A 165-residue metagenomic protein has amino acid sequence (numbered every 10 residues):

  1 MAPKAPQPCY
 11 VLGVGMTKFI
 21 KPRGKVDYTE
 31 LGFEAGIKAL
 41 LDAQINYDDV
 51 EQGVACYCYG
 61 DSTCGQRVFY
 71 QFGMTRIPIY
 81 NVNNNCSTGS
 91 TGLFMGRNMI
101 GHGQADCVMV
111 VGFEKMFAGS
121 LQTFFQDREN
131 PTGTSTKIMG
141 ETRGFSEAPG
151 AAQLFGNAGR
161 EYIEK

Functional and structural regions predicted by a protein language model:
M1-Y80, N98-H102, F113-A118, T123-K165: Conserved "HGTGT" condensation-loop signature of ketosynthase/thiolase-family condensing enzymes that catalyze
V82-N85: Blade-loop segments of beta-propeller domains
G89: Short conserved active-site loop signatures built around small residues
D106-C107: Short acidic donor-binding loop at the edge of a beta-strand
